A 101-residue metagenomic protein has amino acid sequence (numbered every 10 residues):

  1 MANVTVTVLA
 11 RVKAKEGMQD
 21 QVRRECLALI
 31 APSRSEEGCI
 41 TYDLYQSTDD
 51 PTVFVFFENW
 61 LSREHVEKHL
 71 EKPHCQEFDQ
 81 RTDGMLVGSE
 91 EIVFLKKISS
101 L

Functional and structural regions predicted by a protein language model:
M1, K13, G17-D20, P51 (+2 more regions): Residues at secondary-structure transition points
M1-V6, L44-T52, F78-L101: Glycine-rich beta-strand-turn "strand-cap" elements at beta-sheet edges
V4-S35, I40: N-terminal first-folded block
V6-K13, D43-L70: Short, well-ordered beta-strand segments in beta-rich or mixed alpha/beta enzyme and ligand-binding folds
Q19-Q21, V53, H65, L101: Intrinsically disordered, low-complexity acidic/polar segments
A28-I40, N59-V93: An amphipathic, aromatic/His-enriched active-site/gating alpha helix that lines ligand/cofactor pockets
